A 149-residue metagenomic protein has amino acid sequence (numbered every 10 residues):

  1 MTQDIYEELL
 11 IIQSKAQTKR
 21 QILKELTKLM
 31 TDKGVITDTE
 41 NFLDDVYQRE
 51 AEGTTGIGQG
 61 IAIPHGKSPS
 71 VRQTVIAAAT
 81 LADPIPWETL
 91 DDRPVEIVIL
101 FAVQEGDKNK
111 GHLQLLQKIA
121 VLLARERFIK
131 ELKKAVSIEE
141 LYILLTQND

Functional and structural regions predicted by a protein language model:
M1-D149: Cytosolic covalent-transfer regions centered on His/Cys nucleophiles that carry phosphoryl or persulfide groups
